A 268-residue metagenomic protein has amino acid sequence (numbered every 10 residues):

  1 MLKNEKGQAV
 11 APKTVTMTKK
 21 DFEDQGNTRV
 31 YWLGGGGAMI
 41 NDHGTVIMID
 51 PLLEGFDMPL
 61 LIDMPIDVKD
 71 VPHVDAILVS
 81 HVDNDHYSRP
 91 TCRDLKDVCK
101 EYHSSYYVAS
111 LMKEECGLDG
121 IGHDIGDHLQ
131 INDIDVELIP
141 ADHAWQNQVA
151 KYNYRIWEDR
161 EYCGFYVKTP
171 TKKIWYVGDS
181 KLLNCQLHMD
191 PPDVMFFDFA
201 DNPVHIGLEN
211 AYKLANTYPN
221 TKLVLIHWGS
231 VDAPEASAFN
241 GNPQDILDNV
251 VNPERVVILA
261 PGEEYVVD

Functional and structural regions predicted by a protein language model:
T14-K19, M39-V82, R89-D94, W145-R155 (+1 more regions): Pre-active-site segment of Zn-dependent metallo-hydrolases
E23-V30, N41-I47, H128-E137, K168-I174 (+1 more regions): Beta-strand-turn-beta hairpins that frame and shape the catalytic cleft of phosphate-ester-processing enzymes
R29-W32, F56-M64, H86, D119-G120 (+2 more regions): Short gly/ser/thr-rich secondary-structure transition/capping motifs
M48-D50, H73-D85, H103-Y106, W175-S180 (+3 more regions): Active-site neighborhood of phospho(di)ester-bond hydrolases with catalytic His/Asp-centered motifs
G55-F56, D83-Y87, A109-M112, D127-Q130 (+5 more regions): Active-site environment of divalent metal-dependent phosphoester hydrolases
P65-L129, D142-W145: Active-site HxH/HxHxD metal-binding segment of metal-dependent hydrolases
K113-N132, Y212, N216-D268: Binuclear metal-ion centers of metallo-dependent hydrolases, dominated by the metallo-beta-lactamase
Q148-T217: Active-site-proximal loop/helix segments of hydrolase catalytic cores
